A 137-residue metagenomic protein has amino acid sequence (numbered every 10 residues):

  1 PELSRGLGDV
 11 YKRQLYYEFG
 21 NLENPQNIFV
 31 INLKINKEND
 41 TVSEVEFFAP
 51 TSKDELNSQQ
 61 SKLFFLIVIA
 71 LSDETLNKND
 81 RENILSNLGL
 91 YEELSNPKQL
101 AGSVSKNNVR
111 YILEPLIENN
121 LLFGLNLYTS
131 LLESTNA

Functional and structural regions predicted by a protein language model:
P1-Y11: Single conserved hydrophobic/aromatic residue that forms the stacking wall/gate of nucleotide- or nucleobase-binding
G8-D9, L33-N36, G102-V104, E114-P115: Short, exposed beta-strand/loop patches in secreted or surface proteins that constitute
K12-G20, N96-A101: Short, hydrophobic/aromatic-rich segments at coil-to-beta transitions
R13, N27-F29, T41-S43, N107 (+1 more regions): Residues at beta-strand starts and edge strands
L22-V30, K53-S58, R110-I112, T129-A137: Short, surface-exposed beta-strand/loop "edge" segments at domain boundaries and coil↔beta transitions
V30-L94: Long, charged/polar, surface-exposed segments that mediate recognition or autoinhibition
R81-A137: Polybasic, proline/glycine-rich intrinsically disordered low-complexity segments
